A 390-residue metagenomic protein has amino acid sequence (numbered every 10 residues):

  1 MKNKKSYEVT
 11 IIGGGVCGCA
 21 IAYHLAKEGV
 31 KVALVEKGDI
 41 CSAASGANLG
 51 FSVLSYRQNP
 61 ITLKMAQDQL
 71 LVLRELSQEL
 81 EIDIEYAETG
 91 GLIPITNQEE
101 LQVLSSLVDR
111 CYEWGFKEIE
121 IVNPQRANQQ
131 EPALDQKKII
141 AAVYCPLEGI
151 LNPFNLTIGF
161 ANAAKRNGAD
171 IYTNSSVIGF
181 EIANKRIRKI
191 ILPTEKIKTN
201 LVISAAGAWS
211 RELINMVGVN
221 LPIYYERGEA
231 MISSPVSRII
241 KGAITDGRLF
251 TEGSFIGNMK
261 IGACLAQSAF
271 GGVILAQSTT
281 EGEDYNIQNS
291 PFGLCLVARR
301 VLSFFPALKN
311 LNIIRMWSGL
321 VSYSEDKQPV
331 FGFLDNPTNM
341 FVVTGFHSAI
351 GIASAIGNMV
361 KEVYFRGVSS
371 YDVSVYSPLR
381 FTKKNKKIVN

Functional and structural regions predicted by a protein language model:
N3-G15, A33: Beta1/beta-strand and adjacent pyrophosphate-binding region of the FAD-binding site in flavoprotein oxidoreductases
G18: N-terminal Rossmann-fold NAD(P) dinucleotide-binding loop
Y23-H24, G50-S52, I82-Y86, R186 (+2 more regions): Active-site substrate-recognition segment that forms the wall of the catalytic cavity or substrate channel
A26-G46: Glycine-rich FAD pyrophosphate-binding loop
G50-Q130, G262, E283, F292 (+1 more regions): Dinucleotide-binding Rossmann-like beta1-alpha1 core, especially the glycine-rich loop that anchors the ADP
K64, P94-V103, Y144-N162, I287-G293 (+1 more regions): Short beta-strand to alpha-helix junction loop
Y144-N200: Helical element adjacent to the flavin cofactor pocket in flavoenzyme catalytic cores
P153, F292-N390: C-terminal catalytic lobe of FAD-dependent flavoproteins
